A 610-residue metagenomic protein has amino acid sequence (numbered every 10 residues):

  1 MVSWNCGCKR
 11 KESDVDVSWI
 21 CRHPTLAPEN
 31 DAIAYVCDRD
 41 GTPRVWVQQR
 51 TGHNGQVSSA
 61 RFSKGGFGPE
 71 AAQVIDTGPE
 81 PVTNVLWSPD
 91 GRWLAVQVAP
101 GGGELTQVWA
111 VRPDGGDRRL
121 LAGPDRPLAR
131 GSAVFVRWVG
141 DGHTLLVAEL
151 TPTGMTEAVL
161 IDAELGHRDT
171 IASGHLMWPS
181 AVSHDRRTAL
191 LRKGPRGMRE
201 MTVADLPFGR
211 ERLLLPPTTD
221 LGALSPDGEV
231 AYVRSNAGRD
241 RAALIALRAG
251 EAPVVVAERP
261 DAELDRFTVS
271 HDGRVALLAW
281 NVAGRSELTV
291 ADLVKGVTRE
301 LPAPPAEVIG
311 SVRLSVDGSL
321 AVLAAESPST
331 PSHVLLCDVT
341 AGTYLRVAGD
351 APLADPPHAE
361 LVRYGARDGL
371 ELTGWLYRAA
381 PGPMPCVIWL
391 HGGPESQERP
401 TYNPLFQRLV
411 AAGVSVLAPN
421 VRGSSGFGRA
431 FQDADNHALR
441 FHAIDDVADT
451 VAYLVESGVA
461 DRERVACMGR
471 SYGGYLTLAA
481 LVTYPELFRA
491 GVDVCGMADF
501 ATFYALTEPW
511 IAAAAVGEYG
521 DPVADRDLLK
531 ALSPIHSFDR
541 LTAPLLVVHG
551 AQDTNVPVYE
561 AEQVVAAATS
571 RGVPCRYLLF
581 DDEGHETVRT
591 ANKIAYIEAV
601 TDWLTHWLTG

Functional and structural regions predicted by a protein language model:
M1-H53, F67-N84, S88-T373, Y377-G382 (+4 more regions): Peripheral, non-catalytic segments that deliver or gate enzyme domains
A34, C386-I388, L546: Conserved beta-strand elements of the Class I
S63: C-terminal active-site-capping segments
C386, V410-N420, R576: A fold-wide structural signal in alpha/beta-hydrolase
L390-G392, H549: The conserved beta1-alpha1 loop
V421-G610: Active-site-proximal cap/loop segments of hydrolase catalytic domains
